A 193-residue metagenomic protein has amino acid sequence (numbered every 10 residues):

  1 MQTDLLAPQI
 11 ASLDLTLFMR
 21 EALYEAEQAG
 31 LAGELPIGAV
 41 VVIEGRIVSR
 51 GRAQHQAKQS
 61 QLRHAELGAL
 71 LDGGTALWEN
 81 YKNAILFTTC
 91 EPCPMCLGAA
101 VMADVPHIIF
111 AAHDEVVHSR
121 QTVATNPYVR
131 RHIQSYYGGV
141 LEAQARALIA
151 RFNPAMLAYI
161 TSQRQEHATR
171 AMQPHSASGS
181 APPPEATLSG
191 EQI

Functional and structural regions predicted by a protein language model:
M1-A29, P92-M95, A99-I193: Zinc-dependent deaminase
L31-E34: A short helix-loop-beta-strand connector motif used in the catalytic cores of GNAT acetyltransferases and, in some
I37-G45: Short beta-strand scaffold segments in enzyme catalytic cores
A39, L77-W78, T125-Y128: Short secondary-structure boundary/capping segments
V48-H55: Short beta->alpha transition motifs characteristic of CBS
A57-G68: A short, polar/charged loop-to-alpha-helix boundary motif
W78-C90: Immediate flanking context of iron-sulfur cluster ligation sites
